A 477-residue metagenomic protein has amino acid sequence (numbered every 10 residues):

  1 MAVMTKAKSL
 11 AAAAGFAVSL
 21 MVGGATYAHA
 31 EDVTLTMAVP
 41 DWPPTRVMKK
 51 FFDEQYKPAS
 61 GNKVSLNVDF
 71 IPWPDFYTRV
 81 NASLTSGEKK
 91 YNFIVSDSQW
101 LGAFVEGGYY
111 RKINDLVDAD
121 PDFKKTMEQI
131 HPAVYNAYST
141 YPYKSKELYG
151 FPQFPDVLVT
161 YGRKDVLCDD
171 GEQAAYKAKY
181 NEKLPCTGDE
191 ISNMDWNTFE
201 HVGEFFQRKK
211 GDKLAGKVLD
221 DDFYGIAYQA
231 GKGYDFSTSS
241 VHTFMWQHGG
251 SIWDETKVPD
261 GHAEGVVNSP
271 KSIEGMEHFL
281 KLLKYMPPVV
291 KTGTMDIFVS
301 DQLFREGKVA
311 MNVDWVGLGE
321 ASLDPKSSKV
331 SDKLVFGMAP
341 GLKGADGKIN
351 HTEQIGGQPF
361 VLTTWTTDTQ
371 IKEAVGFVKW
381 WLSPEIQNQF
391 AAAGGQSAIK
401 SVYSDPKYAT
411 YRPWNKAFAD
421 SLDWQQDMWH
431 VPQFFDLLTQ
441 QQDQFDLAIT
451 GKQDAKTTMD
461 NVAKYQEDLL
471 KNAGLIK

Functional and structural regions predicted by a protein language model:
E31, N62-K63, T85, P142-K146 (+3 more regions): Extracytoplasmic/periplasmic substrate-recognition and gating elements
V33-T36, E54-A133, Q302-L303, A310-M311 (+2 more regions): Extracytoplasmic "Venus flytrap"/periplasmic binding protein-like
P43-S65, V105, Y161, Q441 (+1 more regions): Short, polar/charged alpha-helical segment
S83, K89-N92, D122-L167, D346-E353 (+1 more regions): A structural signal for short loop-to-beta-strand junctions that line the ligand-binding cleft of periplasmic/secreted
S98-V159, N197, G216-L219, S237 (+3 more regions): Hinge/lid segment of periplasmic solute-binding proteins
D115-I130, A174-S192, K217-L219, Y228-G231 (+7 more regions): Short, solvent-exposed loop/beta-turn-alpha elements that line the ligand-binding surface or hinge of extracytoplasmic
Y141-P142, D332-G341, A391-L447, N472 (+1 more regions): Long, aromatic- and glycine/proline-rich binding clefts that accommodate carbohydrate-like moieties
T198-Q207, Y234-G293: Glycine-centered hinge/linker elements that transmit conformational signals in sensory and ligand-binding systems
